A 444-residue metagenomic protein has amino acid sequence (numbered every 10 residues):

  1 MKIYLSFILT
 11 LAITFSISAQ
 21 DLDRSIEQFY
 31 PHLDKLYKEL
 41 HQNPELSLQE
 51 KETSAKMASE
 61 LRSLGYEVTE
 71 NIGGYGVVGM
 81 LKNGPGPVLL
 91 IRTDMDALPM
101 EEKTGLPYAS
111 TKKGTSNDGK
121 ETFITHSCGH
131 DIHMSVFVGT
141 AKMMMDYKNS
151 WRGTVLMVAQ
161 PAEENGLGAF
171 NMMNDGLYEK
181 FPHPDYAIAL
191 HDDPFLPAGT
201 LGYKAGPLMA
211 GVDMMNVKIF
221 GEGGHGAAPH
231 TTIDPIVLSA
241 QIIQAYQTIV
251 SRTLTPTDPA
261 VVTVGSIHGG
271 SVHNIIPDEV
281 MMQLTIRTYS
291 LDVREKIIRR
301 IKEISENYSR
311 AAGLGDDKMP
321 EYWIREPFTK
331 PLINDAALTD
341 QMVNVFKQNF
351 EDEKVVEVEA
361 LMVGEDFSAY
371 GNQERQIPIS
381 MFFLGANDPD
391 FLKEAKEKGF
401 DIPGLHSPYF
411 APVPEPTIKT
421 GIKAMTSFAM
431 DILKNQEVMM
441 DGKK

Functional and structural regions predicted by a protein language model:
M1-D21: Bacterial Sec-dependent N-terminal signal peptides
Q20-H126, D131, S135-G139, M143-G153: Acidic/His- and Gly-rich active-site-bordering loop/insert found across diverse amide/peptide-bond hydrolases
E27-P31, P44-A55, S127, D131 (+6 more regions): Soluble non-cytosolic domains of exported or imported proteins
L40, L61, G79, I91 (+9 more regions): Divalent metal-coordination and catalytic microenvironments
E102-K113, G206-A210, K393-P403: Short, flexible, mixed-charge acidic loops at enzyme active sites
K113-T125, D131-I132, M144-S266, S271-I275: Histidine/acidic-residue-rich, glycine-tolerant segments that coordinate divalent metal ions
A240-K444: Metal-dependent amide/peptide-bond hydrolase catalytic core, centered on the "pita-bread" metallohydrolase fold
